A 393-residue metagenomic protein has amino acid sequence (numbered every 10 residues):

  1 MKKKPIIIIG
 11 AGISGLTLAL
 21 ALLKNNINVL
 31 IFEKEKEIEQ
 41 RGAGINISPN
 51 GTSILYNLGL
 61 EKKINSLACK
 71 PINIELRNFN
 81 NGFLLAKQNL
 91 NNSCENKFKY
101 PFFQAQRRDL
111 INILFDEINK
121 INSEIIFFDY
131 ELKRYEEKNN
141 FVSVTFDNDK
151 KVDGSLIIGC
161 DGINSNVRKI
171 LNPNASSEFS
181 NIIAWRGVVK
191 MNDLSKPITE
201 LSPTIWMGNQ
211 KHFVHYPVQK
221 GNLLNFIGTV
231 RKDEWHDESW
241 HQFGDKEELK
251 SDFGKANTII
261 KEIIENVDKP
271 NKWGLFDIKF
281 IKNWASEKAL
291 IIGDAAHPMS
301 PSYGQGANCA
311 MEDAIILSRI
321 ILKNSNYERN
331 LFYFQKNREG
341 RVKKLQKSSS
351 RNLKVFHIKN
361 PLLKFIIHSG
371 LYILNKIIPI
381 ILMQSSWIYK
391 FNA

Functional and structural regions predicted by a protein language model:
K2-I6, S48-K190, D233-K250, A393: Conserved N-terminal helical subregion
P5, N28, L223-F226: Residues at the starts of beta-strands that form the adenosine-phosphate
A11-F32, I158-G159, W185, H215 (+2 more regions): Conserved mid-domain beta->alpha element of the FAD-binding
S14, E37, N164: Conserved Rossmann-like nucleotide-cofactor binding loop
E178-I182, I198-S202, T258-G274: A short coil-to-beta-strand element that immediately follows conserved catalytic motifs
L201-H236, F253, L275: Active-site substrate-recognition segment that forms the wall of the catalytic cavity or substrate channel
S239-N271, Y327: Flavin-binding catalytic cores
L371-A393: C-terminal auxiliary extensions adjacent to catalytic cores
